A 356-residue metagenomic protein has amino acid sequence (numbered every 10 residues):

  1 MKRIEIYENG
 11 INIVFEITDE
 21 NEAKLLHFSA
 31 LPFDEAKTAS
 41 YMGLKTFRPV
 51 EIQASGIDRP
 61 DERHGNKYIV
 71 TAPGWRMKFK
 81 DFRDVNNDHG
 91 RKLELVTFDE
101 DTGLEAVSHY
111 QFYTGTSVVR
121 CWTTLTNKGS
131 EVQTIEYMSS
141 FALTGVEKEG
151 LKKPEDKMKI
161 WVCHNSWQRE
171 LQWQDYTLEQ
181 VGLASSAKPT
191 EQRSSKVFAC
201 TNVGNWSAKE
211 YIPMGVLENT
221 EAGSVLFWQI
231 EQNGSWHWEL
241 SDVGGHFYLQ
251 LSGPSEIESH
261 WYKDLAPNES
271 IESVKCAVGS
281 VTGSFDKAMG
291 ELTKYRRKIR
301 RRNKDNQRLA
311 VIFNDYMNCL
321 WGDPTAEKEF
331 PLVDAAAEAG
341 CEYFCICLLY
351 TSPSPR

Functional and structural regions predicted by a protein language model:
M1-V243: Polysaccharide-binding surfaces and accessory modules of carbohydrate-active proteins
H109-Y110, W261-D264: Beta-strand-rich interaction surfaces with strong enrichment in secreted/lumenal proteins
W236, A277-K304: Acidic/glycine-rich phosphate/pyrophosphate-binding loops and surrounding catalytic core that coordinate Mg2+
Y248-I257: Short, structured beta-strand/loop micro-motifs enriched in basic residues and often containing a Trp
K263-T282: Short Pro-Gly-centered flexible turn/kink motifs
L292-A339, Y343: An acidic-aromatic substrate-binding cleft motif
Y350-R356: Conserved small/polar residues in nucleotide/adenosyl-binding loops
